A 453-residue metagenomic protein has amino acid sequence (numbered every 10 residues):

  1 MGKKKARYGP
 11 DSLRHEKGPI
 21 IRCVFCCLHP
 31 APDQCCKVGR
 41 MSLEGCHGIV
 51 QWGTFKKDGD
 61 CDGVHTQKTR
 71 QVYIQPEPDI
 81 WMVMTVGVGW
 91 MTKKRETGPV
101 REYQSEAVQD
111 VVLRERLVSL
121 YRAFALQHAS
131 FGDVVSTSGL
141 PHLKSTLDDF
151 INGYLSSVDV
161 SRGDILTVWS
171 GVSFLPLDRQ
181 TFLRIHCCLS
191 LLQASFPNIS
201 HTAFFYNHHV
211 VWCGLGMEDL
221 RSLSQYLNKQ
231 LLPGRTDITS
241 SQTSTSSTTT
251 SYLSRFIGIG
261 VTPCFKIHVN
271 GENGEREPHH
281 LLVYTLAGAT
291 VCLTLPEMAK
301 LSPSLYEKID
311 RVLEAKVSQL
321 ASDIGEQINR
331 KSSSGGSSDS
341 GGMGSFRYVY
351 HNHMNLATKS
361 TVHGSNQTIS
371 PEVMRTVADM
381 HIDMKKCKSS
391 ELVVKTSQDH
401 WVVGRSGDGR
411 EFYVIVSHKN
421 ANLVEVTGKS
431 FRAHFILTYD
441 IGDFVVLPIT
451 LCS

Functional and structural regions predicted by a protein language model:
M1-S453: Intrinsically disordered, Ser/Thr-rich regulatory regions of eukaryotic membrane-trafficking proteins
